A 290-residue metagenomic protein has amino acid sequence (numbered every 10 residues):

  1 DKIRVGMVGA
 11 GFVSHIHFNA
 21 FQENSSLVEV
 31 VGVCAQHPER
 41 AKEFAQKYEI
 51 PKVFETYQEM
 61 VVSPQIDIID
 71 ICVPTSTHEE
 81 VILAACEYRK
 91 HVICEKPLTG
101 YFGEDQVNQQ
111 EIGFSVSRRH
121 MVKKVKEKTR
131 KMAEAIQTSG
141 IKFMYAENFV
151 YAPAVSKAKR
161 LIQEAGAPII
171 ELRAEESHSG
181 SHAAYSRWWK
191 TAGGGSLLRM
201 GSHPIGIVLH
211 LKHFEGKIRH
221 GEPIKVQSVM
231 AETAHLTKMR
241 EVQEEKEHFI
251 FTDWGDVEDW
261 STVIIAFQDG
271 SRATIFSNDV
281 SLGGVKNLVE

Functional and structural regions predicted by a protein language model:
D1-Y48: N-terminal Rossmann-like dinucleotide-binding module
V28-V30, I66, I169, V226: Core-facing hydrophobic residues within beta-strands of well-ordered domains
G32, K52, I68, K142 (+1 more regions): Short, Asp-centered acidic motifs that coordinate Mg2+ and/or phosphate in catalytic or ligand-binding sites
H37-E39, Y48-A135: Beta-loop-alpha module in the N-terminal Rossmann-like domain of NAD(P)-dependent dehydrogenases, especially those
I71, F143-E147, T274-F276: Short catalytic-loop micro-motif centered on adjacent basic/acidic residues
G100-A183, P204: A contiguous active-site-proximal alpha/beta segment in oxidoreductase catalytic domains
A183-K286: Rossmann-like dinucleotide-binding domain that binds NAD(P)(H)
